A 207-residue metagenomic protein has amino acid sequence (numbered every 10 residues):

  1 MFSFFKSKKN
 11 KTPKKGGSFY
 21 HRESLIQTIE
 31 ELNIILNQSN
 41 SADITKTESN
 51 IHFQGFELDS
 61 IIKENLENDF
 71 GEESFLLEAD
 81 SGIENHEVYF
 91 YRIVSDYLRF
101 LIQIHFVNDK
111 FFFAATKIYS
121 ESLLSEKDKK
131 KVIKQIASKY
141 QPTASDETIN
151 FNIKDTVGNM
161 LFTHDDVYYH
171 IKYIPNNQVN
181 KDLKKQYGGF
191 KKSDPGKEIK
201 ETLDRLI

Functional and structural regions predicted by a protein language model:
M1-S81, F111-I207: Non-cytosolic coordination micro-motifs
G82-R92: Short, hydrophobic/aromatic-rich segments at coil-to-beta transitions
D96-I102, T156-V157: Short, surface-exposed coil-to-beta transition loops
